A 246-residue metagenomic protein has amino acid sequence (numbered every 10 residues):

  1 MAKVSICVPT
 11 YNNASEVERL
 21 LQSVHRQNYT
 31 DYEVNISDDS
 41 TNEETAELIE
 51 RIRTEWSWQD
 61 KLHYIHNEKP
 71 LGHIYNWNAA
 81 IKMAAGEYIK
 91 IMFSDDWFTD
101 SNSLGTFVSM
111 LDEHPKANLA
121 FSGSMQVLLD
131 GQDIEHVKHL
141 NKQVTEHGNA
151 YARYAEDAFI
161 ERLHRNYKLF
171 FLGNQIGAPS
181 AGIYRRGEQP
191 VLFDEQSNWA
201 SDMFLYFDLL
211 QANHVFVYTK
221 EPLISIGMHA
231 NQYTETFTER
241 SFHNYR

Functional and structural regions predicted by a protein language model:
A2-V4, H25-I36, E44, Q59-H63: Short loop->beta transition adjacent to catalytic acidic/histidine clusters or analogous donor-positioning motifs
N13-R26: Short, well-formed alpha-helical segments that are part of the catalytic scaffolds of diverse glycosyltransferases
D38-I49, K69, F93: A conserved acidic beta->alpha catalytic loop
N67-A84, W97, T106: Glycine-rich, basic loop-to-helix element that forms the pyrophosphate-binding segment of sugar-nucleotide handling
I89: Short aromatic/hydrophobic "clamp" motif used to bind/position activated sugar donors
S94-W97, G123: The conserved acidic donor/metal-binding loop of glycosyltransferases
N102-G148: Conserved donor NDP-sugar-binding/catalytic core segment of glycosyltransferases
S122, T145-R246: Conserved nucleotide-sugar donor-binding catalytic segment
